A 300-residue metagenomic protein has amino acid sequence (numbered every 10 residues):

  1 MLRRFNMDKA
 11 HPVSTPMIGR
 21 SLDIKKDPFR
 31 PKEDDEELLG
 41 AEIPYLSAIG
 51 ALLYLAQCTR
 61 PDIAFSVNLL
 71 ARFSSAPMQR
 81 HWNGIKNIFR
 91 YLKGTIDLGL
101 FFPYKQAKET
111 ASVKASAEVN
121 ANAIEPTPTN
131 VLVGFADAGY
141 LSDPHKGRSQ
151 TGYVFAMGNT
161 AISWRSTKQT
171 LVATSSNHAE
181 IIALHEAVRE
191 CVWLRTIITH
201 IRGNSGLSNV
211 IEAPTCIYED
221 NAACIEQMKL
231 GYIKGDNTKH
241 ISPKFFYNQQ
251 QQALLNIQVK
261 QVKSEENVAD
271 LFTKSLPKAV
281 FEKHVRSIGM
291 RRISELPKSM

Functional and structural regions predicted by a protein language model:
M1-M300: Long, low-complexity, charge-biased intrinsically disordered regions
